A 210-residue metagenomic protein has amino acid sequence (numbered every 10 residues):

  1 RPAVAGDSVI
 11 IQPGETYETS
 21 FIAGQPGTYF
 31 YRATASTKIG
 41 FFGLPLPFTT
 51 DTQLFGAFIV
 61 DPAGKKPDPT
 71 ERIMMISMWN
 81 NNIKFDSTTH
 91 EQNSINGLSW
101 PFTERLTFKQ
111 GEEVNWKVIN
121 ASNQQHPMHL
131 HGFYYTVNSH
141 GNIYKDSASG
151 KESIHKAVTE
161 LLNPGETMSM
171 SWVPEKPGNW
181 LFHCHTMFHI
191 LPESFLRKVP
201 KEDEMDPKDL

Functional and structural regions predicted by a protein language model:
R1-L210: Copper-binding active sites and cupredoxin-like electron-transfer domains, recognizing His/Cys-rich ligand loops
